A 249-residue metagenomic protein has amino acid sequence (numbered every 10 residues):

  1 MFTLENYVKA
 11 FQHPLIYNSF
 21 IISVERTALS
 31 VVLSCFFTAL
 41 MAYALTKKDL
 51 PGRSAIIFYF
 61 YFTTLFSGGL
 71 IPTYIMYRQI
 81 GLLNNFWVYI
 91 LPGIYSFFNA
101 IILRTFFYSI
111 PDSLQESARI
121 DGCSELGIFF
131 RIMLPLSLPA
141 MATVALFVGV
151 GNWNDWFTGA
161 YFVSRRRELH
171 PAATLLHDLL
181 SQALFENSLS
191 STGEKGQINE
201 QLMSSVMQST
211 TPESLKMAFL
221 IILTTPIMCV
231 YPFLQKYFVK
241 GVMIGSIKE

Functional and structural regions predicted by a protein language model:
M1-E249: A hydrophobic, multi-pass inner-membrane permease signature
